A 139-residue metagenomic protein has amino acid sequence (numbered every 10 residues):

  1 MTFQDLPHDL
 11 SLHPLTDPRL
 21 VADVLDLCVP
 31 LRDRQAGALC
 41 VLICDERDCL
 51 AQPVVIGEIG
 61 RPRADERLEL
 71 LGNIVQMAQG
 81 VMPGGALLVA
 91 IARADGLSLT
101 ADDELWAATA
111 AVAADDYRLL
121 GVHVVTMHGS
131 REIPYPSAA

Functional and structural regions predicted by a protein language model:
M1-A139: Polybasic/polar functional segments that serve as interface/processing modules
